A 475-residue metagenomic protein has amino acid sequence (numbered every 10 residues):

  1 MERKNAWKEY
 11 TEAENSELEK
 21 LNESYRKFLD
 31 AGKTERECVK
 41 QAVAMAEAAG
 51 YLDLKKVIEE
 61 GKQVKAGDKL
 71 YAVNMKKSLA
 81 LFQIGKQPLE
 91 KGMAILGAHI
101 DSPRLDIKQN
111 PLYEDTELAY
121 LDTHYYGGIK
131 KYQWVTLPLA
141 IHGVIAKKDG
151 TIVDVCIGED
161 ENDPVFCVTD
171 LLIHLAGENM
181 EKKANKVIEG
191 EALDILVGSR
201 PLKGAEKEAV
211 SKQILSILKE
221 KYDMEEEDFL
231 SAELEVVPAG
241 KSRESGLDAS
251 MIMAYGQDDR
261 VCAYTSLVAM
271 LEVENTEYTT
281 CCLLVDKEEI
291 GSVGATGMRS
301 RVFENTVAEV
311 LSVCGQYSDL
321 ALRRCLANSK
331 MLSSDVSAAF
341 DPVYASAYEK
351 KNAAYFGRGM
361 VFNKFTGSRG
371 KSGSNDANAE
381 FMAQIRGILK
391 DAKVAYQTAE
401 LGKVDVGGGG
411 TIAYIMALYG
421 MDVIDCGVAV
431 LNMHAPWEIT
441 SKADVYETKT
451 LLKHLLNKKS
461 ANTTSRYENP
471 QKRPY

Functional and structural regions predicted by a protein language model:
M1-Y475: N-terminal hydrophobic/helix-forming segments and targeting peptides
